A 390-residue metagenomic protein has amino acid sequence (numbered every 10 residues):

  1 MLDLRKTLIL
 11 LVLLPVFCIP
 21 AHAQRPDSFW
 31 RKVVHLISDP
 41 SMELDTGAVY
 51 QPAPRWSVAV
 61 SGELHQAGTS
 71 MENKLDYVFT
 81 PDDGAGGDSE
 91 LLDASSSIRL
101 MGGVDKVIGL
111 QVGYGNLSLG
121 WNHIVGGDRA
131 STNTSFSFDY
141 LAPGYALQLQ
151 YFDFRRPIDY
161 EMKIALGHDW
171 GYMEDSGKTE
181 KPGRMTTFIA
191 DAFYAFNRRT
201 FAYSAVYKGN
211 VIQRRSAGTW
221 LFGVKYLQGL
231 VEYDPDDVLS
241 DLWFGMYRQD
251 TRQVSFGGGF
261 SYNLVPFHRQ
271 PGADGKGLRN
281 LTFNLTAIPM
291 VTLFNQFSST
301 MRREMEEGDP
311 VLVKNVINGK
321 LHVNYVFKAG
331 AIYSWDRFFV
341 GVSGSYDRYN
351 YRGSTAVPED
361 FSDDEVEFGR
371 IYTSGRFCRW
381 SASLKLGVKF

Functional and structural regions predicted by a protein language model:
R25-F29, I37-R55, L141, N197-G218 (+1 more regions): Short loop/turn motifs that connect adjacent beta-strands in outer-membrane beta-barrel proteins
D45, S137-R252: Outer-membrane pore/translocation modules
P52-V58, K106, G115-L117, T134 (+7 more regions): Outer-envelope beta-barrel architecture signal
V58-Q66, V112, W121-V125, Y140 (+6 more regions): Transmembrane beta-barrel strands of outer-membrane/channel proteins
N73, Y77-S95, Y233-R337, Y346-T355 (+1 more regions): Outer-membrane beta-barrel transmembrane domain signature
D93-S96, N122, N133, M173-K181 (+4 more regions): Extracellular loop and loop/strand-boundary signature of outer-membrane beta-barrel proteins
N116-N122, G144-L149, R198-A202, H268-Q270 (+1 more regions): Repeated loop/turn-to-beta-strand initiation elements of outer-membrane beta-barrel proteins
A190-A192, R376-F390: Outer-membrane beta-barrel "beta-signal"
